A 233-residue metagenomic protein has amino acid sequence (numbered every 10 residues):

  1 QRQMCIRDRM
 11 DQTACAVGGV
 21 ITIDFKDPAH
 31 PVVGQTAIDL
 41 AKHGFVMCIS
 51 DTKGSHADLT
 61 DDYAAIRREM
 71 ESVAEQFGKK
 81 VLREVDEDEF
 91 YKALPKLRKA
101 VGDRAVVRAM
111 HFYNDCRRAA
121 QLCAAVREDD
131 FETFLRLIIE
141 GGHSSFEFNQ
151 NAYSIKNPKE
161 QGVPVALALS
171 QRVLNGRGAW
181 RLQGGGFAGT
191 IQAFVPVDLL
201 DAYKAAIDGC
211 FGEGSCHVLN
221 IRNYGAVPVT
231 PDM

Functional and structural regions predicted by a protein language model:
R2-I6: Short, small-residue-biased leader/transition segments that mark boundaries at the very start of proteins
A14, G19-R181, A193-M233: C-terminal nucleotide
A188-I191: N-terminal pre-core extensions flanking Radical SAM catalytic domains
